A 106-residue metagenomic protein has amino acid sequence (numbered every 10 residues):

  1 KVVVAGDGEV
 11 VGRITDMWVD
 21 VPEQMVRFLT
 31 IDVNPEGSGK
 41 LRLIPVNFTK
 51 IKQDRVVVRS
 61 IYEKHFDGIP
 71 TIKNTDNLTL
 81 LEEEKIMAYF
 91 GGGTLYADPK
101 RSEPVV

Functional and structural regions predicted by a protein language model:
K1-V106: Peripheral interaction segments used for macromolecular assembly
